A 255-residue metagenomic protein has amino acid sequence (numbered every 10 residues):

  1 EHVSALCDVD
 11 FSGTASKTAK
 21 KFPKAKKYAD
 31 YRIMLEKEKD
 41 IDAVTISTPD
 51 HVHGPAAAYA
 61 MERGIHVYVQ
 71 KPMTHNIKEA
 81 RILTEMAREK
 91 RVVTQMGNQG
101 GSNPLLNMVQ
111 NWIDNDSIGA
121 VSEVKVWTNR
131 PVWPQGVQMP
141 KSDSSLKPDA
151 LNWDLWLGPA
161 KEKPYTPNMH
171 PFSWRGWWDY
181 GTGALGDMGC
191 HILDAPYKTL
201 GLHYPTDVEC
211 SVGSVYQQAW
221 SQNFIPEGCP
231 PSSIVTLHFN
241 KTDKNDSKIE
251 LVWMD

Functional and structural regions predicted by a protein language model:
E1-V69, H75-V93: N-terminal glycine-/serine-/threonine-rich beta1-alpha1-beta2 phosphate-ribose binding loop of Rossmann-like
H2, M86-V92, N115-G119, L200-Y204 (+1 more regions): Secondary-structure transition/capping motifs at alpha-helix termini and the adjoining loop/turn into the next element
A5-C7, T45, S122-K125, L157 (+1 more regions): Residues embedded in well-ordered beta-strands within globular domains across many folds
T14-S16, W133-Q135, P164-T166: Short, solvent-exposed loop/turn elements at domain surfaces
G54, A58, R81, N103-N107 (+2 more regions): A structural signal for well-ordered alpha-helical segments within the folded catalytic domains of diverse enzymes
H66-Y68, T74-L155: A contiguous active-site-proximal alpha/beta segment in oxidoreductase catalytic domains
S144-S145, D149-D255: Glycine-rich, aromatic-lined ligand/substrate-binding cores of catalytic and carbohydrate-binding domains
